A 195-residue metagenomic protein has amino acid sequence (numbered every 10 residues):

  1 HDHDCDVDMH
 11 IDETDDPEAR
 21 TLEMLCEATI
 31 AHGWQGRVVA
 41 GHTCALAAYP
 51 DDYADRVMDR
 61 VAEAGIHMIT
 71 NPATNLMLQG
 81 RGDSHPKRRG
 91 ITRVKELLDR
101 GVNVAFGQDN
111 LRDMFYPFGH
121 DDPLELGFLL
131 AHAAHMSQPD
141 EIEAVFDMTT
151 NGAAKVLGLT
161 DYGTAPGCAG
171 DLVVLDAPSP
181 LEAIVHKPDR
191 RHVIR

Functional and structural regions predicted by a protein language model:
H1-V39, T43-H67, S84-F106, Y162: Histidine/acidic residue-rich metal-binding segments in metalloenzymes
T14, A45-L46, A73-L76, D109-R112 (+1 more regions): Short, glycine-/Ser/Thr-/acidic-enriched flexible segments
E18-A19, P50, Y116-H120, A183: Alpha-helix N-cap/helix-start motif
E27-V38, T74, L78, R88-L175: His/Asp/Glu-enriched, well-ordered alpha-helical/loop segment that forms or immediately abuts the divalent-metal
M68, N75-G82: C-terminal amphipathic alpha-helical segment
R81-P86, I184: Short, surface-exposed loop/helix-turn segments at secondary-structure junctions that function as lids/hinges flanking
K155, P166-R195: C-terminal cap of metal-dependent C-N hydrolases
